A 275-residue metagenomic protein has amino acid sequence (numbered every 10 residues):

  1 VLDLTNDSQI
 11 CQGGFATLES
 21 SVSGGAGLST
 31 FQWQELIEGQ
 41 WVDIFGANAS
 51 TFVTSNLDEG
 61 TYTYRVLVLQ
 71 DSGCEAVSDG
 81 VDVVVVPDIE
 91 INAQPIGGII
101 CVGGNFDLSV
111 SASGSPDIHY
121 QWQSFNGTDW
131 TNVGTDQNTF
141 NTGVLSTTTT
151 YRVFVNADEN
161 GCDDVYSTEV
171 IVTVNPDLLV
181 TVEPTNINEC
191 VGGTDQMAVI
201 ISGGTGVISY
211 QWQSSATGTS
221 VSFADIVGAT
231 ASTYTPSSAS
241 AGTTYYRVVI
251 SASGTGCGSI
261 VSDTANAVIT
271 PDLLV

Functional and structural regions predicted by a protein language model:
V1, V84-E90, T173-L179, V268-V275: Extracellular interdomain linker/stem segments of modular secreted and single-pass surface proteins
D3-D7, N92-G97, V182-N186: Surface-exposed, proline-enriched loop/turn segments that connect beta strands in immunoglobulin-like
S8-G14, G98-G104, I187-G193: Short, solvent-exposed loop/linker segments at the N-terminal edge of repeated beta-sheet extracellular domains
G14-S23, G104-A112, G193-S202: A short beta-strand segment in extracellular, disulfide-stabilized domains
G24-Q32, S113-Q121, G203-S214: Solvent-exposed loop segments of extracellular immunoglobulin-like
E35-L57, S124-V144, S214-S238: Surface-exposed, flexible coil segments in extracellular/virion-facing regions
Y64, Y151-V153, Y246: Hydrophobic beta-strand segments within extracellular beta-sandwich modules
L69-C74, N156-D163, S251-G258: Short, solvent-exposed loop/turn segments at the edges of extracellular beta-sandwich modules
